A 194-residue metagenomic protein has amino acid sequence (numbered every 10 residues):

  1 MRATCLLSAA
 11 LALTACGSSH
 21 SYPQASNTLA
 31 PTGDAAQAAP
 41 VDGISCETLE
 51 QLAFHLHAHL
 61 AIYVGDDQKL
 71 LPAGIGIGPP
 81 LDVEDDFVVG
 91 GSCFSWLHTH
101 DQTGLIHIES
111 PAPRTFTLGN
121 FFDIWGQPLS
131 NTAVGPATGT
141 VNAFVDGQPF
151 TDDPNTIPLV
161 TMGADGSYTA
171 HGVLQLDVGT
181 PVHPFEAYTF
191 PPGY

Functional and structural regions predicted by a protein language model:
M1-L6: Bacterial N-terminal signal peptides that target proteins for export
A12-A15: C-terminal motif of bacterial Sec signal peptides marking the signal peptidase cleavage site
G17-Y194: Ubiquitin-like/PB1-type beta-grasp interaction modules and other compact soluble beta-rich domains
